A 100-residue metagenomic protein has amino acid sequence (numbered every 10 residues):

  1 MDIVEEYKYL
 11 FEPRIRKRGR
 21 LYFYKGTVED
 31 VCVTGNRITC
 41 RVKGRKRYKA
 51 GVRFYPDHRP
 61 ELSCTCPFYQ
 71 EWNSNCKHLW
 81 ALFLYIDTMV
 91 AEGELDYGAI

Functional and structural regions predicted by a protein language model:
M1-I100: Long, low-complexity, compositionally biased intrinsically disordered regions
